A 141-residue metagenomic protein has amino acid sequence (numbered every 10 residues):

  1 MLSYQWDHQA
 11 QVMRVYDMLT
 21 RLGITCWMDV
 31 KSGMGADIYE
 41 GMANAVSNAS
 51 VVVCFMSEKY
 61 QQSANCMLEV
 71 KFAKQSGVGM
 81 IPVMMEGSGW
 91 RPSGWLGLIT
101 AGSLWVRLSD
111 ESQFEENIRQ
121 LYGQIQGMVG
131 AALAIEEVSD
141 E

Functional and structural regions predicted by a protein language model:
M1-R21, A64, M85-E141: C-terminal interaction surface of TIR/SEFIR-family domains
S3, D29, C54-S57, V83-M84: Conserved beta-strand segments of the P-loop GTPase G domain that flank and frequently precede/overlap
R14-N44, M56-M67, L104-Q113: Conserved BB-loop
C26, M80-I81: Hydrophobic anchor at the start of a short beta-strand that flanks the dinucleotide cofactor-binding loop
M34, E58-V78, S88-G94: Conserved TIR/SEFIR loop-to-helix hotspot centered on a Trp-containing motif with a nearby acidic residue
M42-V46, W95-G97: Short glycine-biased active-site loop of nucleotidyltransferases that positions the nucleotide triphosphate and helps
A49: An anion/phosphate-binding loop that grips the pyrophosphate of nucleotide cofactors and donors
